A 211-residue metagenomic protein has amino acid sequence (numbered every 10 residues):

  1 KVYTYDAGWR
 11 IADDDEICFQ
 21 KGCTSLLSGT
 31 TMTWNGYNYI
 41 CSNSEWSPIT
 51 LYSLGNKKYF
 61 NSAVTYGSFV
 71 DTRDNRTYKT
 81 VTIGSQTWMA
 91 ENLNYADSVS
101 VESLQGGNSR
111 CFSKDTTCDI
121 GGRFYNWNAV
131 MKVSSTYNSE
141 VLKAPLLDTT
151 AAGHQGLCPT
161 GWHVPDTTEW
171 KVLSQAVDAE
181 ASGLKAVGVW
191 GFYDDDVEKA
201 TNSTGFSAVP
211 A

Functional and structural regions predicted by a protein language model:
Y3, T33-Y39, E45-A211: Conserved positions within compact, well-structured domain cores
D6-D15, S42-P48: Short, disulfide-bonded extracellular cysteine-rich repeat modules
A12-T24: Secreted, cysteine-rich disulfide-bonded mini-domains of extracellular proteins
K21-G36: Disulfide-braced loops of extracellular cysteine-rich modules
